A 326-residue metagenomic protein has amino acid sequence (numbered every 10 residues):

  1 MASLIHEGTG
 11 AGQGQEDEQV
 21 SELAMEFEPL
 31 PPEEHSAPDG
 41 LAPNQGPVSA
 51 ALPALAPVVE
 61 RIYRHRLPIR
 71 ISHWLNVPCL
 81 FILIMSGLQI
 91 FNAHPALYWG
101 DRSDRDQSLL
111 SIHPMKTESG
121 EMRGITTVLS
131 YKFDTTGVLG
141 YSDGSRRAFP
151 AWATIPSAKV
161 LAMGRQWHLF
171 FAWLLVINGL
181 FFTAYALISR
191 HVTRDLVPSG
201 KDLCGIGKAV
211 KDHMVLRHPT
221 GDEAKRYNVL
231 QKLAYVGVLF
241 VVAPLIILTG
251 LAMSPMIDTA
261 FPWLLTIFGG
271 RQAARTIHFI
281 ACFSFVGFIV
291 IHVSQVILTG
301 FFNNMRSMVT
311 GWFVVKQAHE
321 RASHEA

Functional and structural regions predicted by a protein language model:
A2-A326: Membrane-embedded alpha-helical bundles that constitute the cytochrome b-like, heme-associated redox core of multi-pass
